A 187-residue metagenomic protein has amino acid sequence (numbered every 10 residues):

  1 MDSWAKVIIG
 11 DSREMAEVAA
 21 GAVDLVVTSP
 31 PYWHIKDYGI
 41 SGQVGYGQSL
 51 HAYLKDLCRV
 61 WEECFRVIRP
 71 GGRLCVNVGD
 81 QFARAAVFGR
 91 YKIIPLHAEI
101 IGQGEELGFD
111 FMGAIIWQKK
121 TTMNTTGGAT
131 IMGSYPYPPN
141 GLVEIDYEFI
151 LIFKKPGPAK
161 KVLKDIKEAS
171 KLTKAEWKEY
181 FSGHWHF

Functional and structural regions predicted by a protein language model:
M1-F187: Core catalytic lobe of class I
